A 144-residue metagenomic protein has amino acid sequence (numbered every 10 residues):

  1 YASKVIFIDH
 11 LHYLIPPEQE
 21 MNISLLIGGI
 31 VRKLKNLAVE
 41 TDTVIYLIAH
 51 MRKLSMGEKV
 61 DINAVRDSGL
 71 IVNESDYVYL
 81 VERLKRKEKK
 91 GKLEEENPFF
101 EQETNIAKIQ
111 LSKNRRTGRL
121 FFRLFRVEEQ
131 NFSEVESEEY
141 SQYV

Functional and structural regions predicted by a protein language model:
Y1-E20, G29: Conserved inter-motif catalytic segment of the P-loop NTP-binding fold
Y1-I6, M21, N36-T41, K53-V144: C-terminal regions of RecA-like/P-loop NTPase motor modules
I6-D9, L34, Y46: Buried hydrophobic side chains on well-structured beta-strands
H12, M51-R52: Active-site-proximal loop/turn and secondary-structure-junction residues that shape catalytic pockets, frequently
L26-K33: Hydrophobic alpha-helical membrane-association signature
T43, L47-H50: Conserved H-loop
